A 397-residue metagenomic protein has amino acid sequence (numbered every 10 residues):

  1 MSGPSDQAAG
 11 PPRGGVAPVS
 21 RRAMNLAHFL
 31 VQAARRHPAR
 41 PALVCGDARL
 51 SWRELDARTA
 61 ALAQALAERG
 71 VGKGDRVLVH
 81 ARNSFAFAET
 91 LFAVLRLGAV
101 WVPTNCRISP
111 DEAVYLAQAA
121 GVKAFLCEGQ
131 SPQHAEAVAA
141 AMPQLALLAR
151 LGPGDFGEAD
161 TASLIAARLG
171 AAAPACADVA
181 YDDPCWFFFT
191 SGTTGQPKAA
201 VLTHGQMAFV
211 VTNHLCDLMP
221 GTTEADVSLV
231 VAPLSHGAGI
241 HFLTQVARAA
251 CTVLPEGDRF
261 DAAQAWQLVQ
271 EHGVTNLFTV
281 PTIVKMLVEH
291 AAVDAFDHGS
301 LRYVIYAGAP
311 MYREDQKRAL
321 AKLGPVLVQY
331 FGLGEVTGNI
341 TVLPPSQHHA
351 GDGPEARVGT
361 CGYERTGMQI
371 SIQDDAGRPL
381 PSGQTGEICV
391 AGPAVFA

Functional and structural regions predicted by a protein language model:
G15-M24, F156-P184: Flexible, low-complexity linker/hinge segments
R22, A48, A63-I108, V231: Conserved AMP-binding/adenylate-forming
H28-S51, R69: AMP-dependent adenylate-forming
Q64, E68-R69, R96-I165, A177: Structural core segment of the AMP-binding/adenylate-forming
L66-V71, A172-D183, F187-L229, H241 (+1 more regions): Conserved adenylate-forming
A208-V227, S235-T275, H290: Conserved AMP-binding/adenylation subdomain of ANL enzymes
V274-F278, E289-A356, Q369, A376-P379: Gly/Ser/Thr-rich phosphate-binding loop
G367-V390: Conserved beta-loop-beta connector loops within the AMP-binding
